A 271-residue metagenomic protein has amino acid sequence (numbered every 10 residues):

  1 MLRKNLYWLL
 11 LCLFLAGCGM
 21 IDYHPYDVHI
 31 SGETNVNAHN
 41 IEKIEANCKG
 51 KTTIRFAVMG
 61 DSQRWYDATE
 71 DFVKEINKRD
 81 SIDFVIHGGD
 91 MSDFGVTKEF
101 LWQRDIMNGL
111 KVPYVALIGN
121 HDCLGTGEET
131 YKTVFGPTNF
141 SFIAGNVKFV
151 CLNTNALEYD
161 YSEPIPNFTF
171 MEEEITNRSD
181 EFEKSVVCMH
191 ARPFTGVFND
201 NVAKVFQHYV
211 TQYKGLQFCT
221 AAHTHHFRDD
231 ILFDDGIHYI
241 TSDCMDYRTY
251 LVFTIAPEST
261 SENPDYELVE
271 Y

Functional and structural regions predicted by a protein language model:
N5-G17: Bacterial N-terminal signal peptides
C18-W102, F182: N-terminal active-site segment of His-dependent metallophosphoesterases
I21-A38, E42-K43, M59, F142 (+1 more regions): Binuclear metal-dependent phosphoesterase catalytic core
T52, W65-F72, G88, E99 (+4 more regions): Stable alpha-helical elements in mature extracytoplasmic
T53-Q63, N146-A156, V186-C188, H238-C244: Active-site-proximal beta-strand elements of phosphoester/diester hydrolases
D61, G89-D90, G119-N120, H190 (+1 more regions): Active-site glycine-centered loops adjacent to acidic/histidine catalytic or metal-binding residues that shape
T69-N139, I143-A144: Core catalytic region of metal-dependent phosphoesterases/phosphodiesterases, especially metallo-beta-lactamase-like
N77-F84, Y159-H238, E267-V269: His/acidic metal-ligating clusters that form di-metal
